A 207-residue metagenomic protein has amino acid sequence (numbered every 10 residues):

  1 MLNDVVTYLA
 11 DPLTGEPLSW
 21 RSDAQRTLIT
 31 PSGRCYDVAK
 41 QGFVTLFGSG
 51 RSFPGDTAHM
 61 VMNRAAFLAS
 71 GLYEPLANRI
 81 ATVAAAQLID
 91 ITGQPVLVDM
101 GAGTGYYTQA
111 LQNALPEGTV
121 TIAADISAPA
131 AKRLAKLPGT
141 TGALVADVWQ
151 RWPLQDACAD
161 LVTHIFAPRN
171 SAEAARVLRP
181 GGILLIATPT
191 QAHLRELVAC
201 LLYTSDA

Functional and structural regions predicted by a protein language model:
M1-F53: N-terminal auxiliary segments of SAM/dcSAM-dependent transferases
F53-R79: Class I SAM-dependent methyltransferase Rossmann-like catalytic core, especially the SAM/SAH-binding loop
G93-G103: Conserved class I S-adenosyl-L-methionine
Y106-R151: Class I SAM-dependent methyltransferase SAM/SAH-binding core
Q150-L161: A short acidic, Gly/Pro-enriched loop at the edge of an enzyme's catalytic core that lines a small-molecule cofactor
S171-I183: A short glycine-rich, Lys/Arg-flanked "PGG" loop and its adjoining helix->strand segment in the class I
I183-L202: Conserved class I S-adenosyl-L-methionine
Y203-A207: Conserved small/polar residues in nucleotide/adenosyl-binding loops
